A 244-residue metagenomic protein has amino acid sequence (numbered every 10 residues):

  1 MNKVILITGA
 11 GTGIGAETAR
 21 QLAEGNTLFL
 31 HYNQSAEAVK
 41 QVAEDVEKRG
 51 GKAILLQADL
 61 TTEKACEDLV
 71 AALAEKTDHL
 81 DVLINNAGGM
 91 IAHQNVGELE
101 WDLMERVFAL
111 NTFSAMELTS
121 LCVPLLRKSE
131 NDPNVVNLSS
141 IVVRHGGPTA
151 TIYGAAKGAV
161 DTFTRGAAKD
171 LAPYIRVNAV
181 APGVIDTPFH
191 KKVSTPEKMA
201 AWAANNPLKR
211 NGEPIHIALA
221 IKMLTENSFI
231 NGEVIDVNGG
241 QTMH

Functional and structural regions predicted by a protein language model:
G11-G13: Conserved glycine-rich cofactor-binding loop
N26-Q41: Conserved glycine-rich Rossmann-like NAD(P)H-binding loop of the short-chain dehydrogenase/reductase
A36-E37, Q57-L69, W101, H216: The beta1-alpha1 cofactor-binding region of Rossmann-like NAD(H)/NADP(H)-dependent oxidoreductases
H79, D161, L171-I185, I230-V237: Conserved Rossmann-fold SDR core element
G88, R127-A172, V184-I185: Catalytic loop of short-chain dehydrogenase/reductase
Q94-V96, E100-R106, K198, W202: Substrate-binding pocket helix/loop in short-chain dehydrogenase/reductase
E213-V237, T242: C-terminal substrate-recognition "lid" of short-chain dehydrogenase/reductases
